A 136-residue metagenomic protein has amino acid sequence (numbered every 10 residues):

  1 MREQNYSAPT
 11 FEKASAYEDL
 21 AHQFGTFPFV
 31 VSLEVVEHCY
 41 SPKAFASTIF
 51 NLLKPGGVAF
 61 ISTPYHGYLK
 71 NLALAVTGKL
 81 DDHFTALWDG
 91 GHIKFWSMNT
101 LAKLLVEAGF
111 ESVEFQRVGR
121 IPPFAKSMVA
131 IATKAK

Functional and structural regions predicted by a protein language model:
M1-E18: Class I SAM-dependent methyltransferase SAM/SAH-binding core
K13-D19, F27-S32, Y40-K54, V58-A135: S-adenosyl-L-methionine-dependent methyltransferase catalytic module, highlighting the catalytic core
